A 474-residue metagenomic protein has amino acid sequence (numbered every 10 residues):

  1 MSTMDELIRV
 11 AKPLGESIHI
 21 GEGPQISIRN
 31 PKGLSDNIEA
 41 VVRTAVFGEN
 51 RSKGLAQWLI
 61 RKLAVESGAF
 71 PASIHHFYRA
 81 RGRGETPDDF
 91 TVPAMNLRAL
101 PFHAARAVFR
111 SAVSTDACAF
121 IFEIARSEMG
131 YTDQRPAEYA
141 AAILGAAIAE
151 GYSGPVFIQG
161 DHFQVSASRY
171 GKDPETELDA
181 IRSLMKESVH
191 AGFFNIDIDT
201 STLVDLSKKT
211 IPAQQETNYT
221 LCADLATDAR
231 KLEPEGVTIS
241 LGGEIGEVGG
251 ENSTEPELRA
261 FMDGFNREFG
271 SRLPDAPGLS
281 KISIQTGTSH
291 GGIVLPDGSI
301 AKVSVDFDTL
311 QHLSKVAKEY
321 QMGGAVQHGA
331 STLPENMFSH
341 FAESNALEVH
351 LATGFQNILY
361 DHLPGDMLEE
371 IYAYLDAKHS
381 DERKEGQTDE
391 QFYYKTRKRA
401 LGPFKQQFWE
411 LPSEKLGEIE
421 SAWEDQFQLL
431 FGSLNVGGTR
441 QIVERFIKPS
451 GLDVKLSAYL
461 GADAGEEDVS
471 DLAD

Functional and structural regions predicted by a protein language model:
M1-G160, S166-E177, S183-L184, F193 (+2 more regions): Alpha/beta catalytic barrel-like cores
F90-V92, A317-G324: Short, surface-exposed connector motifs at secondary-structure boundaries
R106-A119, A137-A141, G145-E150, K172-Y320: Alpha/beta enzyme core
Q159-F163, G324-L333: Glycine-rich beta-to-alpha transition loops that act as phosphate-gripper elements at the mouths of alpha/beta enzyme
D161, L241, I282, H328 (+1 more regions): Conserved, mostly hydrophobic/aromatic
R169, V294-P296, P334-S344, L359-E370: Histidine/acidic-residue-rich catalytic or RNA/ligand-binding cores of hydrolases and nuclease-related proteins
G192, G278, H340-V349: Glycine-enriched alpha-helix->loop->beta-strand junction motifs that scaffold or abut catalytic
D199-D205, S344-L363: Glycine-rich phosphate-binding active-site loops on the catalytic face of alpha/beta enzymes
